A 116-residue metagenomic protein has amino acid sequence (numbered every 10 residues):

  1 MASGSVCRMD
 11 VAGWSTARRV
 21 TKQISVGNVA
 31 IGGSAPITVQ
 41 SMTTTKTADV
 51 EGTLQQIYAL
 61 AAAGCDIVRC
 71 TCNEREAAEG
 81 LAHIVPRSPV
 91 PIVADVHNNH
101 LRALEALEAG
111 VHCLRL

Functional and structural regions predicted by a protein language model:
S3-V11, T16-C70, E74-L116: Alpha/beta enzyme core
